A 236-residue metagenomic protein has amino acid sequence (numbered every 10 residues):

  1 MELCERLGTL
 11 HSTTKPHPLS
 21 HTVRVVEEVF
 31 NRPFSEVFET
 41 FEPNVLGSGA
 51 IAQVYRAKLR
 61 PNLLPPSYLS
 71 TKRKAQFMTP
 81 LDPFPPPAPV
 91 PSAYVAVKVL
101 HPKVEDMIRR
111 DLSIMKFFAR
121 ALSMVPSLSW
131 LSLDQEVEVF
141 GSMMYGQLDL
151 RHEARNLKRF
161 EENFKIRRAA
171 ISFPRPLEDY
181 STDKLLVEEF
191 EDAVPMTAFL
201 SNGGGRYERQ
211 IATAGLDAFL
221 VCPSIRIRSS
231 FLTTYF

Functional and structural regions predicted by a protein language model:
M1-C222, R226, L232: Broad phosphate/nucleotide-binding scaffolds in NTP-utilizing and phosphate-metabolizing enzymes
T234-F236: Hydrophobic residue at the +6 position relative to the catalytic HRD Asp in the kinase catalytic loop
